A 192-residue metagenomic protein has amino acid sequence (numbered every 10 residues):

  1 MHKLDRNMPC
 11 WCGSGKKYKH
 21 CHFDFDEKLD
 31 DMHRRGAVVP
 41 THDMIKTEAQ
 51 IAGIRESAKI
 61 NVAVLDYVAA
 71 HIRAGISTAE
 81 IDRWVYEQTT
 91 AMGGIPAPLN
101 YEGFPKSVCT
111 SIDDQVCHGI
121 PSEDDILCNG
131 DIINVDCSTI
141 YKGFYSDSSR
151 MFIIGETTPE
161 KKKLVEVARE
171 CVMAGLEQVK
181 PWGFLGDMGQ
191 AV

Functional and structural regions predicted by a protein language model:
M1: Conserved N-terminal segment of EGF-like repeats
D5-N7, S14-V192: Active-site neighborhoods and metal-handling regions in enzymes and metal-associated proteins
